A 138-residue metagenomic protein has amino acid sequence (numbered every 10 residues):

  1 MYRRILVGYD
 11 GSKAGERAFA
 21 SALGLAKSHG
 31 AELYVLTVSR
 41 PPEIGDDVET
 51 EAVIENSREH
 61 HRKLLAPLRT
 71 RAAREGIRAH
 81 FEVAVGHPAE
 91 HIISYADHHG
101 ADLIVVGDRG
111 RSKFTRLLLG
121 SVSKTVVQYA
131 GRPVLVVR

Functional and structural regions predicted by a protein language model:
R3-E49, E75: Small/aliphatic-rich secondary-structure junction motif
G24, S94-R138: Gly/Ser-rich helix-loop-strand patches that form or flank binding pockets for ribonucleotide-derived cofactors
A31-E32, I77, A101, R132: Short glycine/serine/threonine/alanine-rich loop segments
Y34, H80, L135: Conserved beta-strand positions in the Rossmann-like core of class I SAM-dependent methyltransferases
S39, V83-H87, R109: Short beta->alpha linker loops
P42-E43, A89, K113: Generic structural signal for helix capping and beta-alpha/helix-loop junctions
A52-K63: A short acidic, glycine-rich active-site loop that binds or catalyzes chemistry on phosphate/adenosine moieties
T70-I104: Structural beta-alpha unit
